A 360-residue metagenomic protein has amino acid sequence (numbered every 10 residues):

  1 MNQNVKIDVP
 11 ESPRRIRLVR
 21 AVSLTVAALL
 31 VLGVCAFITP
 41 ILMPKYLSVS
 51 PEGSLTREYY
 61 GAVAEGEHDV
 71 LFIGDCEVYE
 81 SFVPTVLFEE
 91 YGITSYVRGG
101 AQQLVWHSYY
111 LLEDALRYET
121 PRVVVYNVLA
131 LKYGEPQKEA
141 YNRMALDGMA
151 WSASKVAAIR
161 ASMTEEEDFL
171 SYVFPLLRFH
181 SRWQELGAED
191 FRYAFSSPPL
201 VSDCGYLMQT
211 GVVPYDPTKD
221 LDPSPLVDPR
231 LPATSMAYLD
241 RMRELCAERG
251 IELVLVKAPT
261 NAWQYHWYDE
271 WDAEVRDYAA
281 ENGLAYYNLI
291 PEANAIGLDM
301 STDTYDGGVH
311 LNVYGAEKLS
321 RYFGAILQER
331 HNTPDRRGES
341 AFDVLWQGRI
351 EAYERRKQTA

Functional and structural regions predicted by a protein language model:
M1-V19: N-terminal Lys/Arg-rich, disordered targeting/topogenic segments
R20-I41: Hydrophobic membrane-insertion alpha-helices, especially the h-region of bacterial N-terminal signal peptides
I41-A62: Alpha-helical transmembrane signal-anchor/signal-peptide segments
I73, E77-I159: Membrane-embedded segments
F82, V86, H107-Y110, W151-S154 (+10 more regions): Extracytoplasmic/secreted proteins, especially bacterial periplasmic and envelope-associated proteins
V123-Y133, A194-A295: Conserved, well-ordered alpha-helix/loop/beta-strand core segments that scaffold catalytic motifs
Y141-R249, R337-A360: Secreted/periplasmic serine-hydrolase-like ester/acetyl group-modifying domain
D269-A360: C-terminal regions of proteins
